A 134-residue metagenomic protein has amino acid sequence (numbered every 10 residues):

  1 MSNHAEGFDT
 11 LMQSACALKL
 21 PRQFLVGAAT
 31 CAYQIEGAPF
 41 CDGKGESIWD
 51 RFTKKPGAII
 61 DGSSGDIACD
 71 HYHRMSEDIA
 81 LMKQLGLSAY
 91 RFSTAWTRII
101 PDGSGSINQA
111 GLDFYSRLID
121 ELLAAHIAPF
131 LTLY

Functional and structural regions predicted by a protein language model:
S2-L25, A32, A68: Mature N-terminal, pre-catalytic/accessory segment of carbohydrate-active enzymes
L11-Q13, R74-D78, R117: Alpha-helical scaffolding within the catalytic cores of extracellular/periplasmic polymer-degrading hydrolases
A15, Q23, G43-E46, K54 (+2 more regions): N-terminal regions that are enriched for targeting/export leaders and immediately downstream pro/stem segments
A29-R51: Short, solvent-exposed beta-strand-terminating loops
A32-I35, I59, A95-P101: Conserved radical SAM core fold
E46-A80: Aromatic- and Gly/Pro-rich amphipathic surface segment
I79-Y134: Substrate-binding cleft and catalytic face of glycoside hydrolase catalytic domains, especially the flexible beta-alpha
